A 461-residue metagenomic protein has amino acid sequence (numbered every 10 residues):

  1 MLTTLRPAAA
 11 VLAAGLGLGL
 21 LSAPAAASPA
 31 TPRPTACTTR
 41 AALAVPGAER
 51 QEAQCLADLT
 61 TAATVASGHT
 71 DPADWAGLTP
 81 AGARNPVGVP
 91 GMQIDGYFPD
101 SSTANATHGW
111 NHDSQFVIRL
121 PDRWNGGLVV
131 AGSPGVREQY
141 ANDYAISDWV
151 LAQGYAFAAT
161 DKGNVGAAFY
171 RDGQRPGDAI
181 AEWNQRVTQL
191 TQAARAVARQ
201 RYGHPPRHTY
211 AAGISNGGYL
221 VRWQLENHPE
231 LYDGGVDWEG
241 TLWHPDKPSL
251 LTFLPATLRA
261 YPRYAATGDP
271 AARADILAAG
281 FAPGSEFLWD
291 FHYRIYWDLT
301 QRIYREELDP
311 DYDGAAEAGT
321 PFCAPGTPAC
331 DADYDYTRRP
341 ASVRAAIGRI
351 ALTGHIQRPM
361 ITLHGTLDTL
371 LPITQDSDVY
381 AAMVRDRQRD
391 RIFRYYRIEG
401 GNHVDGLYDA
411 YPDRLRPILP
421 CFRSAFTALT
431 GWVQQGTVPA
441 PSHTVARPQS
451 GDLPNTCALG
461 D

Functional and structural regions predicted by a protein language model:
M1-A30: Secretory targeting and sorting signals
P32-A106, W110-S114, G240-H355, D452-G460: Accessory cap/linker subdomain of secreted extracellular hydrolases
D74, E138, H208-A260: Primarily recognizes the serine-hydrolase "nucleophile elbow" in alpha/beta-hydrolase and SGNH/GDSL folds
T103-T107, V117, L128, L151-D161 (+1 more regions): A fold-wide structural signal in alpha/beta-hydrolase
L120-N125, P176-Q185, A193-S215: Gly/Ser-rich "nucleophile elbow"/oxyanion-hole loop immediately N-terminal to the catalytic nucleophile in hydrolases
N125-V136, L363: Short beta-strand element of the alpha/beta-hydrolase
P134-Q192, Q200, G401, L407-D413: Cap/lid segment of the alpha/beta-hydrolase catalytic domain
D309-D461: C-terminal subdomain of alpha/beta-hydrolase-fold enzymes, centered on the catalytic histidine and its supporting
